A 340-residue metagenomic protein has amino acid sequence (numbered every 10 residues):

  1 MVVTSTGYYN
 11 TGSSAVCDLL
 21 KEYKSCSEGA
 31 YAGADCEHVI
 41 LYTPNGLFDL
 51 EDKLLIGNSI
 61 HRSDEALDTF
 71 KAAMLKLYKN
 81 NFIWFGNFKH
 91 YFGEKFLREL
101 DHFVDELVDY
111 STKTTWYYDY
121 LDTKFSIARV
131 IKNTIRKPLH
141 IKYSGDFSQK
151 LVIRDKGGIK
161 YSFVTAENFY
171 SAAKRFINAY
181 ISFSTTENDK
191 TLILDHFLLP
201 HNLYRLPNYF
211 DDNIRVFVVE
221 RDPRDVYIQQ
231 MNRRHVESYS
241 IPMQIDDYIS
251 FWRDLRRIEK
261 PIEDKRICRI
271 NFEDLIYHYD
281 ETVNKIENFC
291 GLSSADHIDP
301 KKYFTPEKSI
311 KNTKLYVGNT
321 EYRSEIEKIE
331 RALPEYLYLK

Functional and structural regions predicted by a protein language model:
M1-E167, T305-P306: PAPS-dependent sulfotransferase catalytic core
M1-V3, E22, D105-S111, T115-K124 (+5 more regions): PAPS-dependent sulfotransferases, especially Golgi type II membrane carbohydrate sulfotransferases
V2-S5, E167-E187, F197-R205, Y209-C290 (+1 more regions): PAPS-dependent sulfotransferase catalytic domain
S13, L67, E220, Y248 (+4 more regions): A structural signal for well-ordered alpha-helical scaffolds and beta->alpha junctions
K24-S27, T191, D211-I214: A generic structural motif
V39-L47, Q229-N232, E281-V283, N312: Short aromatic-enriched loop/helix-cap "lid" or pocket-rim segments at secondary-structure transitions that line
F48-I60, E237-D247, K314-S324: A polyampholytic, Gly/Pro-enriched intrinsically disordered region
L192-H196: A short acidic/basic microdomain associated with nuclease active sites
